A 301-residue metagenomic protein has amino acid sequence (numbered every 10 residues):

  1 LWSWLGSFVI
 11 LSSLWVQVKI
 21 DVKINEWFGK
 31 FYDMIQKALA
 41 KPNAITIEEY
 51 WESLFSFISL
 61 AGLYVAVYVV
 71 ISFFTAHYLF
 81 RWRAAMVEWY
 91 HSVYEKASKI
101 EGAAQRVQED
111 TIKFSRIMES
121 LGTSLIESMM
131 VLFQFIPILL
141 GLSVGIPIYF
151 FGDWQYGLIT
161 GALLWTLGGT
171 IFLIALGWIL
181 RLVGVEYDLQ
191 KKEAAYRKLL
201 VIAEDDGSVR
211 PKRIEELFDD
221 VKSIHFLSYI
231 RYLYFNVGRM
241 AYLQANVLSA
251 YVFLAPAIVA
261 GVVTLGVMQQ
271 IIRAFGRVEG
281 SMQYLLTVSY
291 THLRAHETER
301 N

Functional and structural regions predicted by a protein language model:
L1-D21, K30-F57, I71, T75 (+3 more regions): Membrane-integrated ABC transporters
W2-I20, A40-R81, F151-A175, L265-E279: Transmembrane-helix motif of ABC transporter permease domains
G6-W15, G122-V183, F253-P256, A260-V263: Transmembrane helices of ABC transporter permease
I20-G29, D33-Q36, L60-K99, E119 (+3 more regions): Juxtamembrane helix-loop junctions of ABC transporter transmembrane domains
H77-E88, S92, L158-D206, V263 (+3 more regions): Cytoplasmic coupling helices
K113, I117, L189-Y196, L200-S249 (+1 more regions): An intracellular "coupling" helix at the cytosolic face of ABC transporter transmembrane type-1 domains
G141-L167, R231-R294: Helix-loop-helix
H292, E299-N301: Single conserved hydrophobic/aromatic residue that forms the stacking wall/gate of nucleotide- or nucleobase-binding
